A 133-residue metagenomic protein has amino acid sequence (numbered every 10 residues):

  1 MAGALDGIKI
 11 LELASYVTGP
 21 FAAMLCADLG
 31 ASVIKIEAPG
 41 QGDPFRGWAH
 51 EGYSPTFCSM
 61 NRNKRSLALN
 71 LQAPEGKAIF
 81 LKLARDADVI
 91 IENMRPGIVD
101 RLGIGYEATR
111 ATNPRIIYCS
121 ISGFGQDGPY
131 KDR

Functional and structural regions predicted by a protein language model:
M1-R133: N-terminal helix-loop segment corresponding to the beta1-alpha1 unit of nucleotide/adenylate-binding folds
